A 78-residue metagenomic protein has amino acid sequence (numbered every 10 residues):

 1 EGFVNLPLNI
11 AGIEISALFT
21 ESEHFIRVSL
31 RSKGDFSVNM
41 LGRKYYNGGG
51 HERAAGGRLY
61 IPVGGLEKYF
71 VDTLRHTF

Functional and structural regions predicted by a protein language model:
E1-F78: Gly/His-enriched, cation/cofactor- and phosphate-binding structural elements
